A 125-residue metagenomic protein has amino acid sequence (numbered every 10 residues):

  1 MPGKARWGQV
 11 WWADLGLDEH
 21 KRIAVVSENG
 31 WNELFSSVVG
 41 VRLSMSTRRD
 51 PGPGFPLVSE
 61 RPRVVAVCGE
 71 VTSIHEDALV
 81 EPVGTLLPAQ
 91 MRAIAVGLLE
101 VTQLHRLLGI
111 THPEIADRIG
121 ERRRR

Functional and structural regions predicted by a protein language model:
G8-V10: Loop/turn positions that initiate beta-strands
E19-V58: Compact nucleic-acid interaction/catalytic patches
S59-R125: C-terminal terminal-subdomain/extension
